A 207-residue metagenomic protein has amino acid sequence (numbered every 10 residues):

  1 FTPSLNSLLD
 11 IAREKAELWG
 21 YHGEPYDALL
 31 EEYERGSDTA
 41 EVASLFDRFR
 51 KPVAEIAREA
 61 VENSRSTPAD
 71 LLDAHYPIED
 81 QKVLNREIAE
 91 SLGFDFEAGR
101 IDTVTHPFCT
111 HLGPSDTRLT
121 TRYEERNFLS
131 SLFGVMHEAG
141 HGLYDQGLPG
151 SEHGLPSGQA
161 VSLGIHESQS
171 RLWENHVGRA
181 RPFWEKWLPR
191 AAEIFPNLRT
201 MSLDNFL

Functional and structural regions predicted by a protein language model:
F1-S130: Contiguous, non-catalytic segments that form substrate-binding/exosite surfaces or channel walls
L5, D10, G150-H153, F206-L207: N-terminal maturation segment of proteins
I11, P52, I56-E59, E87-S91 (+5 more regions): Generic, well-ordered alpha-helical scaffold segments in large soluble proteins
G20, Y123, S130-G150, E167-R171: Active-site recognition of the HExxH zinc-binding catalytic motif
G36, E59-A69, P149-P156, V177-L188: Inter-helical turn/loop segments and adjacent helix faces that build the functional surface of alpha-helical bundle
C109-R118, G142-P149, S202-L207: Active-site-adjacent bridging/hinge elements
G158, S162-G164: Divalent-cation-assisted or electrostatically stabilized phosphate/pyrophosphate-binding catalytic cores
V177-L207: Long, amphipathic alpha-helical stalk/connector segments used for oligomerization, subunit docking, or mechanical
